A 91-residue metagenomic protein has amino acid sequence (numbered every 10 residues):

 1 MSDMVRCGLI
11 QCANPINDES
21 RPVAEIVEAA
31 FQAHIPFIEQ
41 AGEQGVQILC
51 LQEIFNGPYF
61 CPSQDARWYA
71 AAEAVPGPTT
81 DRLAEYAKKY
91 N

Functional and structural regions predicted by a protein language model:
M1-N91: Enzyme catalytic cores with a strong preference for nitrogen-chemistry domains
